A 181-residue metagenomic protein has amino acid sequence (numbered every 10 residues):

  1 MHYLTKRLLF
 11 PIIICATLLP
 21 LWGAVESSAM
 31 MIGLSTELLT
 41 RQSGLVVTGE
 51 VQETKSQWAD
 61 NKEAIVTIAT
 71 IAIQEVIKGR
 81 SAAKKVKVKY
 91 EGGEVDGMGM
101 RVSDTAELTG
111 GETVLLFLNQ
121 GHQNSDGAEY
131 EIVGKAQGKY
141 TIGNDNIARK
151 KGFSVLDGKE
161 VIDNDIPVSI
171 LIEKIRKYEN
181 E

Functional and structural regions predicted by a protein language model:
H2-T5, L9-A16, P20-E181: Transition segments tied to proteolytic processing and entry into folded domains
